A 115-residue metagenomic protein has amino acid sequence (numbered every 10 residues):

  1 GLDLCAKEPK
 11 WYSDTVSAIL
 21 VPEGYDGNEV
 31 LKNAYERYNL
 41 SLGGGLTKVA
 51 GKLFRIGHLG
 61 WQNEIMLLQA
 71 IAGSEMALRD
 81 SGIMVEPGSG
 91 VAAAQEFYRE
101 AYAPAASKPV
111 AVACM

Functional and structural regions predicted by a protein language model:
L2, N39-L40, I83: Short aromatic/hydrophobic-glycine micro-motifs
D3-R37: Conserved PLP-binding catalytic core of the aspartate aminotransferase-like
A6, L42-G44: General beta-strand structural signal in soluble alpha/beta enzymes
S13-T15, E36-L40, A50-R55, N63: A short pocket-lining beta-strand/turn micro-motif at the edge of beta-sheets
S17-I19, L42, S74, A94: Generic structural hydrophobic/aromatic packing signal, biased to beta-strands
I19, G45, L59: Glycine- and other small-residue-rich loops at beta-strand/loop junctions that grip anionic moieties
A34-L42, M76-L78: A common structural junction motif
K48, K52-M115: PLP-dependent enzyme catalytic core of the Aspartate aminotransferase-like
